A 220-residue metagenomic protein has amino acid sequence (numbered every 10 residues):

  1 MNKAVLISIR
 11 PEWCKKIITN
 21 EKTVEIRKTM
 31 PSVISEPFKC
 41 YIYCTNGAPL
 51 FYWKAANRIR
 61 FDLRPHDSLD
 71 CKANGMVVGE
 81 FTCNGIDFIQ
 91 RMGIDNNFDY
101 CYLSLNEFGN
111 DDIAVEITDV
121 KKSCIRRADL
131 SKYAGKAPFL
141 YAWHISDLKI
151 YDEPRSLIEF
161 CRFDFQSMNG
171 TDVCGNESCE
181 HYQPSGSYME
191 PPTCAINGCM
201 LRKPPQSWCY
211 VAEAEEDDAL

Functional and structural regions predicted by a protein language model:
M1-L220: Structured alpha/beta reader/binder surfaces that contact nucleic acids or chromatin modification marks
